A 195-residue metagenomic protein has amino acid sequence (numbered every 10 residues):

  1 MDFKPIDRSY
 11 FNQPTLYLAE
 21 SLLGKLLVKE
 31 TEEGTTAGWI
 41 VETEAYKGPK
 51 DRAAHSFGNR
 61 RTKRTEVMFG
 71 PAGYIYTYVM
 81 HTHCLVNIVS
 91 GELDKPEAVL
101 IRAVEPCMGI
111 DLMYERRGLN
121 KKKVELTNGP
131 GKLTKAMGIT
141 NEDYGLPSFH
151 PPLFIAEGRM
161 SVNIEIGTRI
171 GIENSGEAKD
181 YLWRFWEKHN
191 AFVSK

Functional and structural regions predicted by a protein language model:
M1-K195: Conserved, well-structured core segments that form or line functional sites
